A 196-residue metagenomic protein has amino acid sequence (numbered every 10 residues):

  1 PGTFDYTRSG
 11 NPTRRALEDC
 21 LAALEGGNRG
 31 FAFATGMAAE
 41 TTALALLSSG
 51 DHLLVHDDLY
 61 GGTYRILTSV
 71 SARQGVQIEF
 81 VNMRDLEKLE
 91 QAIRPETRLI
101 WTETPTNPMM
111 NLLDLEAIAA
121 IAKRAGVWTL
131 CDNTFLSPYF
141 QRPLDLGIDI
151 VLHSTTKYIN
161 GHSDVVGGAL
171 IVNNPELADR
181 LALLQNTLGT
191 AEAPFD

Functional and structural regions predicted by a protein language model:
P1-A23, N28: A glycine-/small-polar-enriched, mobile loop at the entrance of the PLP active site in fold-type I
R29-D196: Conserved PLP-enzyme active-site core in the AAT-like
